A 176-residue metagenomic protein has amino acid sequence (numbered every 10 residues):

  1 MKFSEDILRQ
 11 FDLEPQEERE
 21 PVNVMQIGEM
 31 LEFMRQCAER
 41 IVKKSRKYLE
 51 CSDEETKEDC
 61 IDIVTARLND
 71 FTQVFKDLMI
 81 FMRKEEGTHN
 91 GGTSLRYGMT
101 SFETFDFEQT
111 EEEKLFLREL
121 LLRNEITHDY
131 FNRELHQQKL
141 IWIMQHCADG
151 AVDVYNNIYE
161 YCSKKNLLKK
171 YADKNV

Functional and structural regions predicted by a protein language model:
K2-V176: Solvent-exposed interaction patches of small proteins and small membrane subunits
